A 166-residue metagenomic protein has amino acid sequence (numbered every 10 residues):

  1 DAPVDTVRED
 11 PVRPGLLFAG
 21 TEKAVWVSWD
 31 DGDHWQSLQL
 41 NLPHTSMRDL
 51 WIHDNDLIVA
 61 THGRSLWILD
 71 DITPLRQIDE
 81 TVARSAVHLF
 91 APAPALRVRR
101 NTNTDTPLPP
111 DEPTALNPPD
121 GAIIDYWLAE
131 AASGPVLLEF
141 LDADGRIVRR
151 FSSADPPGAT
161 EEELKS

Functional and structural regions predicted by a protein language model:
D1-E112, P119-A122, S153-P156, E163: Beta-propeller blade termini and top-face loops
L75, S133-P135, I147: Intrinsically disordered, low-complexity acidic/polar segments
P118-G121, A132-G134: Extended extracellular/luminal ectodomain segments enriched in beta-structured repeat modules
I123-A129: Short edge beta-strand/loop segments characteristic of extracellular beta-sandwich folds
A129-S133, A143: Short solvent-exposed strand-capping/beta-turn motif centered on an Asx-Ser/Thr pair
L137-L141: Beta-strand signatures of extracellular beta-sandwich domains
D142-S166: Exoplasmic/lumenal beta-rich domain surfaces
